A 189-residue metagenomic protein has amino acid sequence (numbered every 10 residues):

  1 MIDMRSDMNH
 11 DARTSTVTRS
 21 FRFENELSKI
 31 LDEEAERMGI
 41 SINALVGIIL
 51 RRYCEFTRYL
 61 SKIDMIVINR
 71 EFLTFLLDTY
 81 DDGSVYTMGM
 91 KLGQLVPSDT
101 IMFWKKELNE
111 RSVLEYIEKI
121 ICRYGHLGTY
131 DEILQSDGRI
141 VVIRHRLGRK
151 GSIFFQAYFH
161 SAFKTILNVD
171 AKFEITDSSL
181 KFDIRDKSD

Functional and structural regions predicted by a protein language model:
M1-N25, A35: Short Lys/Arg-rich basic patches
I40-I63: Short, basic amphipathic alpha-helical segments that act as recognition/interaction helices in nucleic-acid-binding
E71-V141: An N-terminal amphipathic alpha-helical segment
G125-T176: Short, hydrophobic/π-rich interface segment
I175-D189: C-terminal edge-of-domain segments
